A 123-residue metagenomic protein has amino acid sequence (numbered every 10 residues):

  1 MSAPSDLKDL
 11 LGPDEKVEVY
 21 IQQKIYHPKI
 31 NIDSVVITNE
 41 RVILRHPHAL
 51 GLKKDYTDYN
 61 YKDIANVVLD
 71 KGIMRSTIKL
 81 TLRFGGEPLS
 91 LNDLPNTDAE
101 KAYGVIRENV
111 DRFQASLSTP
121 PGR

Functional and structural regions predicted by a protein language model:
S2-N31, L52-R123: Acidic, Ser/Thr- and proline-rich intrinsically disordered linker/docking segments of eukaryotic scaffolds
N31-L44: Polybasic phosphoinositide-binding surfaces of eukaryotic membrane-targeting domains
H46-A49: N-terminal beta-strand/beta-hairpin edge segment
